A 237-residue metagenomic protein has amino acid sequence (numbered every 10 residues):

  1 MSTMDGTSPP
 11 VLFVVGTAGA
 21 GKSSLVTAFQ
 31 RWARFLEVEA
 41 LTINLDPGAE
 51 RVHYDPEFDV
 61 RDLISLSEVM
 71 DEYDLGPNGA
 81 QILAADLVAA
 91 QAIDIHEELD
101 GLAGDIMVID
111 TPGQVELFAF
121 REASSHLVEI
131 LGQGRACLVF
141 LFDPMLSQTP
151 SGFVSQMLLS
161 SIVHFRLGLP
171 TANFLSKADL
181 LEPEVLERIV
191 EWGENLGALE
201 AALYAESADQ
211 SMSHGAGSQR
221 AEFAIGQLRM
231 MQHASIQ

Functional and structural regions predicted by a protein language model:
M1-D5, Q210-S213: Intrinsically disordered, low-complexity linkers and terminal tails enriched in Pro/Gly and often acidic or mixed-charge
S2-V15, A20-C137: Nucleotide-state-sensitive switch-loop elements of NTP-binding domains
E116-H233: Conserved catalytic-core segment of NTP-binding enzymes
I236-Q237: Inter-lobe coupling/hinge region of RecA-like P-loop helicase motors
